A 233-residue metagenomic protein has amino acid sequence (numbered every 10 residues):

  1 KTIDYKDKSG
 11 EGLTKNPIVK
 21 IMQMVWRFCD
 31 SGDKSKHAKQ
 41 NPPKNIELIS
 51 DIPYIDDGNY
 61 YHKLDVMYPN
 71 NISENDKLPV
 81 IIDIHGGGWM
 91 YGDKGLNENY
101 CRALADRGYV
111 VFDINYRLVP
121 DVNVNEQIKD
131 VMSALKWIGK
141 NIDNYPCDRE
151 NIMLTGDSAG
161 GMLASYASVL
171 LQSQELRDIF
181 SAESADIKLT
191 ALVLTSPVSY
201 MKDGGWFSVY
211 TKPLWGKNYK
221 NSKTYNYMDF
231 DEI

Functional and structural regions predicted by a protein language model:
K1-I233: Alpha/beta-hydrolase superfamily serine-hydrolase fold, recognizing
